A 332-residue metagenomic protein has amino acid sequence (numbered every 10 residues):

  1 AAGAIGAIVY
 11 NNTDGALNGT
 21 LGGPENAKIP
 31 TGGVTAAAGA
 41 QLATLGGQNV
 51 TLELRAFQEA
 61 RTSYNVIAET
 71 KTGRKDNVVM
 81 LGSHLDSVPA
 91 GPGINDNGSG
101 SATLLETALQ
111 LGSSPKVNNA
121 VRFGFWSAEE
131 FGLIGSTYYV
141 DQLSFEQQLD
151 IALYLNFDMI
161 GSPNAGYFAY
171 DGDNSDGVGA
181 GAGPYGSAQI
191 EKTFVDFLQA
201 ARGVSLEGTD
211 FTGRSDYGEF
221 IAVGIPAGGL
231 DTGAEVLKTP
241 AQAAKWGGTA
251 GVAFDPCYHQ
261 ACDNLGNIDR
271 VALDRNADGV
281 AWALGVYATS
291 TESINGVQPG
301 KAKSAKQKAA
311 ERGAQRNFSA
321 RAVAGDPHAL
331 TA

Functional and structural regions predicted by a protein language model:
A1-P30, P92, S205-L206: Extracellular/luminal Protease-associated
A2, I94-T107: Active-site alpha-helical elements of protease catalytic centers
A4-I5, V9-N12, A37-G39, A43-G47 (+7 more regions): Sec-exported extracytoplasmic/periplasmic mature domains
I5-Y10, P30-G33, V66-E69, V78-G82 (+9 more regions): Structural recognition of the beta-strand scaffold that forms the well-ordered cores of secreted hydrolase catalytic
L21-I94, E106-L109, S113, N118: Soluble metallo-hydrolase cores and metallopeptidase-like ectodomains found primarily in the secretory/periplasmic
T31, L237-K306: His/Asp/Glu-rich mid-to-C-terminal helical/loop segments that flank catalytic regions of hydrolases
D76, P89, K116, W126-T239 (+1 more regions): Metal-dependent peptidase/peptidase-like ectodomains
Q298-A332: Acidic, Ser/Thr-rich low-complexity intrinsically disordered segments
